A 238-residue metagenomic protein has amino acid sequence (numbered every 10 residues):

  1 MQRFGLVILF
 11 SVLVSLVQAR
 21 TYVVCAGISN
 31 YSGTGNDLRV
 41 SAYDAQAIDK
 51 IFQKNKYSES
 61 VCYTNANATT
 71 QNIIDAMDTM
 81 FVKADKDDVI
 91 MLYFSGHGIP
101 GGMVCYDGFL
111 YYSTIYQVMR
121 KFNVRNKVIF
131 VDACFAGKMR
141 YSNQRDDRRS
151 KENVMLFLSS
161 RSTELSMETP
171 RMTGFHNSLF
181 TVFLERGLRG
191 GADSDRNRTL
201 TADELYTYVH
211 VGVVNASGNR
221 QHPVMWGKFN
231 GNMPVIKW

Functional and structural regions predicted by a protein language model:
Q2-L6, Q18-W238: Cysteine endopeptidase catalytic domains of the caspase/legumain-like
F10-Q18: Hydrophobic h-region of N-terminal signal peptides that target proteins for export in Gram-negative bacteria
